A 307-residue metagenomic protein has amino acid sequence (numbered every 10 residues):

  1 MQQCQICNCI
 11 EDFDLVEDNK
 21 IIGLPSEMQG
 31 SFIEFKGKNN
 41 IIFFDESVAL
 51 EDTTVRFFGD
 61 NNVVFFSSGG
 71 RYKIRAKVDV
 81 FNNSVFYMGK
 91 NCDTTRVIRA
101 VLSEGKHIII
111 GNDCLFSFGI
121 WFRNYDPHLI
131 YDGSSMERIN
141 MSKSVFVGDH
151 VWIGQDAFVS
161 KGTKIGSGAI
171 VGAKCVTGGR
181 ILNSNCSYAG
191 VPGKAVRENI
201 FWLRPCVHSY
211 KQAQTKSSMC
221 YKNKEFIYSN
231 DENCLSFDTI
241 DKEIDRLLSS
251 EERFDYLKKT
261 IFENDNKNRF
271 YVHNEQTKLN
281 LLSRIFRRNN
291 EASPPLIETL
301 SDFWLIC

Functional and structural regions predicted by a protein language model:
M1-D60: Extended, small-residue-rich solenoid/repeat segments and analogous flexible loops that form exposed scaffolds
C7, E17-D18, K38, N61 (+10 more regions): Intrinsic-disorder/low-complexity regions
E11-D12, E17-D18, G30-I33, D238 (+2 more regions): Polar/charged alpha-helical tracts
D12, E34, I42-F43, F57 (+7 more regions): Intrinsic disorder/low-structure terminal segments
L24, D126, S293-P294: Intrinsic-disorder/low-complexity coil detector
E34-F35, N39-K164, C175, R180: Flexible, glycine/small-residue-enriched loop-and-beta-strand segment within the central core of proteins
F118-K267: Glycine-rich hexapeptide-repeat left-handed beta-helix
S250-C307: C-terminal non-catalytic accessory extensions
